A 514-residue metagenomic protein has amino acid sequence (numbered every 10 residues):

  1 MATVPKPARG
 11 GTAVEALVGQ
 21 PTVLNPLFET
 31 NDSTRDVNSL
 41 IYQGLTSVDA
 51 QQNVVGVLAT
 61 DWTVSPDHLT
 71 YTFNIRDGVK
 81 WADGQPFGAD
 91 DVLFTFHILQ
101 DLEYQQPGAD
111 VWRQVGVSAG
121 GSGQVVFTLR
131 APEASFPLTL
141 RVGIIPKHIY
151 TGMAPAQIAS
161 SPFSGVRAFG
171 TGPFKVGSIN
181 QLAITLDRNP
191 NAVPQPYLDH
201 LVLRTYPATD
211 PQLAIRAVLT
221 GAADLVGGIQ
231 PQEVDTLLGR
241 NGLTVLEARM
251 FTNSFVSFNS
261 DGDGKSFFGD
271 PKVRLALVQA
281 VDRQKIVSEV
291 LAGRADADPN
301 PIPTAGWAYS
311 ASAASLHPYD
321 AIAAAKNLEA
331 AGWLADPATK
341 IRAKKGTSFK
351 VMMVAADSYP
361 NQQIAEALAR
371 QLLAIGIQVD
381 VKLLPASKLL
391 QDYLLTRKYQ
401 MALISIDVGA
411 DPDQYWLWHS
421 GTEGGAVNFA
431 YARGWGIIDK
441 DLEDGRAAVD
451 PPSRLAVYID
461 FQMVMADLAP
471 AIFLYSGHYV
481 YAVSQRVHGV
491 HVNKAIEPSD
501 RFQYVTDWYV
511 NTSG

Functional and structural regions predicted by a protein language model:
A16-P66, H97, F169-G170: N-terminal lobe/hinge region of extracytoplasmic solute-binding protein
T60-Q105, V126-T128, A214-T220, F267-F268: Aromatic- and charge-enriched surface segment that lines or borders ligand/interaction sites
G108-M153: Surface-exposed binding/hinge segments that line and control ligand-binding clefts or catalytic entry sites
V142-P196, H200, A321-K326, V510-G514: Gly/Pro-rich hinge or "lid" segments in bacterial periplasmic/extracellular proteins
P162, P190-T236, A369, Q378-D380 (+1 more regions): Ligand-site clamp/hinge motif
Q181, L334-V408, P451: Ligand/substrate-recognition segments at binding pockets and active sites
R188, A280-A311, Y359-A369, L390-G514: Detector for C-terminal structural segments
A297-P337, A356-Q363: Structural transition elements
